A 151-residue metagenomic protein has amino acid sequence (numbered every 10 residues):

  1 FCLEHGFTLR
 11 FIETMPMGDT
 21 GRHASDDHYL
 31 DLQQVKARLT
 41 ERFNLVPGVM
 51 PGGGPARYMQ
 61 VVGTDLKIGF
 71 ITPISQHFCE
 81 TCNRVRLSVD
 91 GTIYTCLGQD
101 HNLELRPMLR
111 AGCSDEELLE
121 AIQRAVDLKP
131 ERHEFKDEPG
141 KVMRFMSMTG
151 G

Functional and structural regions predicted by a protein language model:
F1-G69, P107: Radical SAM enzyme [4Fe-4S]-AdoMet core and its adjacent flexible, acidic and glycine-rich loops/tails across
R22, P73, E116: Short, electropositive, low-hydrophobicity segments enriched in small/polar residues
D65, I74-Q76: Residues that cap or initiate secondary-structure elements
G69-I71, L97: Short linear motifs in exposed loops
Q76-G151: Radical SAM enzyme core and accessory elements
